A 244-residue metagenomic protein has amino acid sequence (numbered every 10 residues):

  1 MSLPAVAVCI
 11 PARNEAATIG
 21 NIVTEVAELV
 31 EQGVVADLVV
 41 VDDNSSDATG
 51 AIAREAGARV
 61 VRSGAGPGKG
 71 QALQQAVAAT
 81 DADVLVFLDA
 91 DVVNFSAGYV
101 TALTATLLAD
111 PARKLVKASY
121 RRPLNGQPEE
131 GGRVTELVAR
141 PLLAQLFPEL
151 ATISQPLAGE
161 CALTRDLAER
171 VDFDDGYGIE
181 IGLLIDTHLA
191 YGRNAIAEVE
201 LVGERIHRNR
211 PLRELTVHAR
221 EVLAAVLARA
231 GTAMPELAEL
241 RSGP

Functional and structural regions predicted by a protein language model:
M1-F147, A162-D174, I181-P244: Structured catalytic core of nucleotide-sugar glycosyltransferases
L150: Active-site phosphate-binding and catalytic loops of NTP-dependent enzymes
Q155-P156: Activation loop
